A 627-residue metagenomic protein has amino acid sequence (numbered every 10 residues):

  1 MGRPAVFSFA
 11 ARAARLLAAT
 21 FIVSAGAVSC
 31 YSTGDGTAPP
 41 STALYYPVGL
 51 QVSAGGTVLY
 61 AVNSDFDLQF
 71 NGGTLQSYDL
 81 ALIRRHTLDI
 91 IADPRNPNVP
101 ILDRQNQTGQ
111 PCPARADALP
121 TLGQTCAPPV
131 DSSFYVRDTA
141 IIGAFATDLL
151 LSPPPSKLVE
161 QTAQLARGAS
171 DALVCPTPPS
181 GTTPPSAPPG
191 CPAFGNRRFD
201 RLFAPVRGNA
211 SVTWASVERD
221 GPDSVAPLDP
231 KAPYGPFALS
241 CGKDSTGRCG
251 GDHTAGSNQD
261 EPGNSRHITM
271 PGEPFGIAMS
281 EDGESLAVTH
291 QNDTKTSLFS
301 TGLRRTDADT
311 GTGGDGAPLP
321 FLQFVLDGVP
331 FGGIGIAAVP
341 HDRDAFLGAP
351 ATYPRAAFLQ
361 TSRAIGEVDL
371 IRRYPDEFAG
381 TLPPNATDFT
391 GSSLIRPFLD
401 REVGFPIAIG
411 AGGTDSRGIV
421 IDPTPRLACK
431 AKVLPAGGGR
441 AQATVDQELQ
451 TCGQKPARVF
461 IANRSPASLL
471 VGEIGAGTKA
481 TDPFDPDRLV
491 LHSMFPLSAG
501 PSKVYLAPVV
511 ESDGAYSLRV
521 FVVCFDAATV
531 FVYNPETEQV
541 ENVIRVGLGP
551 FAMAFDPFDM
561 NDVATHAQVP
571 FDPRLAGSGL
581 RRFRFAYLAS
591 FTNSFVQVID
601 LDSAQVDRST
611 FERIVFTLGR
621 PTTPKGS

Functional and structural regions predicted by a protein language model:
M1-S29: Sec-dependent bacterial lipoprotein signal peptides
C30-S627: Predominantly soluble domains enriched in secretory-pathway, periplasmic, or organellar proteins
